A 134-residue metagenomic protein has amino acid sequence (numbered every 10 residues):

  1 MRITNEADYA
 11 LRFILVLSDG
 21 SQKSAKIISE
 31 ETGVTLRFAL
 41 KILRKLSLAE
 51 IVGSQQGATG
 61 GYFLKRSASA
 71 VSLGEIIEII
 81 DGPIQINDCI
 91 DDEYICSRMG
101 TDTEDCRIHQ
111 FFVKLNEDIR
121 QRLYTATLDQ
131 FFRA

Functional and structural regions predicted by a protein language model:
I3-V34: N-terminal helix-turn-helix DNA-binding core of bacterial DNA-binding proteins
I14, L43-R44: Short, hydrophobic-biased segments on the C-terminal half of alpha helices that form "recognition helices"
E30, S47-L48: Alpha-helical residues within the helix-turn-helix
R37: Key DNA-contact positions within bacterial/archaeal DNA-binding proteins
L48-I51, I79: Residue cluster at the C-terminal edge of the helix-turn-helix DNA-binding motif
E50-K65: Beta-hairpin "wing" of winged helix-turn-helix
K65-A134: Non-DNA-binding regulatory cores of transcription-related proteins, predominantly C-terminal effector-binding
